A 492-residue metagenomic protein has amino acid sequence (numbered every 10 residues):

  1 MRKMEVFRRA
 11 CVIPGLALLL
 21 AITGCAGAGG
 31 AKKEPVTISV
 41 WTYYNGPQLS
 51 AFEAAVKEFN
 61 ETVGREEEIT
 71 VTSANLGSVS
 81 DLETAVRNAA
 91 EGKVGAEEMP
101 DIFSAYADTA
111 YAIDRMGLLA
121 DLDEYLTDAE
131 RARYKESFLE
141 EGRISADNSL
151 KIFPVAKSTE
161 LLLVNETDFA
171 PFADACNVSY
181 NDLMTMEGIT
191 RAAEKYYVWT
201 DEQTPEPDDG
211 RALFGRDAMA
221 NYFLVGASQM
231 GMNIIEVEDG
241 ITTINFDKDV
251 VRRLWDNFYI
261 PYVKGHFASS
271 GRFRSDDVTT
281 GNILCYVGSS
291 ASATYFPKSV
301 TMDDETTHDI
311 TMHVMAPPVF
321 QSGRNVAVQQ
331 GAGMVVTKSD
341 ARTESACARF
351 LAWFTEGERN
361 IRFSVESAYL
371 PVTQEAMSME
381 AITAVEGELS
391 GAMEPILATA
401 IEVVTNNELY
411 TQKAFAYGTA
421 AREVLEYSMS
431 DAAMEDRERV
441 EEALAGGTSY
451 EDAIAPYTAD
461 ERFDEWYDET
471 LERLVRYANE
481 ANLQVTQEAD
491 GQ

Functional and structural regions predicted by a protein language model:
M1-I38, E461, E465-Q492: Short, low-complexity disordered leader/linker segments with a strong preference for bacterial N-terminal type II
P35-S39, Y44-D108, E136, D276: Early extracytoplasmic/lumenal segment of secretory-pathway proteins
E91, V263-K264, D303-M377: Extracytoplasmic/periplasmic substrate-recognition and gating elements
F103-L161, D309-P318: Hinge/lid segment of periplasmic solute-binding proteins
E124-Y134, V178-D182, A212-F214, M232-R253 (+2 more regions): Short, solvent-exposed loop/beta-turn-alpha elements that line the ligand-binding surface or hinge of extracytoplasmic
S145-V155, E160, E187-T243: Extracytoplasmic/periplasmic solute-binding protein
T190-Y197, V237-G271, H313, P317: Glycine-centered hinge/linker elements that transmit conformational signals in sensory and ligand-binding systems
I401-Q492: Conserved C-terminal helix/tail region of periplasmic/extracytoplasmic solute-binding proteins
